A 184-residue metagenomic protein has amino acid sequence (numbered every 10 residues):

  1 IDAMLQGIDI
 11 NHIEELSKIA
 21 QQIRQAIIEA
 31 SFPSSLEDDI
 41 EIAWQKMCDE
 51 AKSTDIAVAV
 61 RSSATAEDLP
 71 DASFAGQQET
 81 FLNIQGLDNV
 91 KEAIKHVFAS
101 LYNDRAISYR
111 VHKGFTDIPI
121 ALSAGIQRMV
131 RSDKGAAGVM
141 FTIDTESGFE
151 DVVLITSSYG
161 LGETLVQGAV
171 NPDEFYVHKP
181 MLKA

Functional and structural regions predicted by a protein language model:
I1-G125: N-terminal beta-alpha lobe that positions the nucleotide/phosphoryl donor in ATP/NTP-coupled carboxylate activation
F74-S108, S132-A184: Extended active-site and interfacial segments that coordinate phosphate-rich ligands in large catalytic machineries
M129: Conserved, single-site charged/polar hotspot
